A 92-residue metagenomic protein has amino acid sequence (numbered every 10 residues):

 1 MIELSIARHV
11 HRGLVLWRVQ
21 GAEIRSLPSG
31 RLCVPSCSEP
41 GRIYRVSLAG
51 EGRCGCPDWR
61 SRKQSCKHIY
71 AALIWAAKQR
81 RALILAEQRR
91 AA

Functional and structural regions predicted by a protein language model:
M1-A92: Long, low-complexity, compositionally biased intrinsically disordered regions
